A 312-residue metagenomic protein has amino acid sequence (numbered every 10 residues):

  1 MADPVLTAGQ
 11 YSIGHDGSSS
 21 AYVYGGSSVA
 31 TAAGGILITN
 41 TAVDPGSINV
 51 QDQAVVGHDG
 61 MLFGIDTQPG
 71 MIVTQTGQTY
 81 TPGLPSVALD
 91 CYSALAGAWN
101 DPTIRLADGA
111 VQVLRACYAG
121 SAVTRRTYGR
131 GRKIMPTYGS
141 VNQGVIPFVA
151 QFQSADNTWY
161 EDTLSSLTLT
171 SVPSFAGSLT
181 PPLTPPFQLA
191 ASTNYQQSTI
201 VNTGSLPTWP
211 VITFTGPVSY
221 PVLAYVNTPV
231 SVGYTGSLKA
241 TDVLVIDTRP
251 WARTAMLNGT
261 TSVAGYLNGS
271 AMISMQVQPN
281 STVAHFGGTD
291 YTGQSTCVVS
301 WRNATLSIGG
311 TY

Functional and structural regions predicted by a protein language model:
M1-A54: Polar/acidic, low-complexity leader/linker segments enriched in S/T/G and N/D
I13-H15, R115-V123, A224-N227, G288-D290: Short acidic, glycine-rich loop/turn motifs
L37-T74, R132-Y138: Short, solvent-exposed beta-alpha or beta-beta edge segments that form flexible loop/patches at the rim of ligand
G57-L89, Q143-N157, T282: Oligomerization/assembly interface segments of phage tail-like spikes and tubes
T67-P69, L106-D108, N142-I146, N202-L206 (+1 more regions): Solvent-exposed loop and beta-edge segments used for protein-protein assembly and interaction
P69-T127: Long, hydrophobic/aromatic-enriched structural stretches that serve as scaffold segments
D108-E161: Short beta-strand and beta-hairpin "edge-sheet" elements
D162-Y312: Intrinsically disordered, low-complexity segments enriched in serine, threonine, and glycine
